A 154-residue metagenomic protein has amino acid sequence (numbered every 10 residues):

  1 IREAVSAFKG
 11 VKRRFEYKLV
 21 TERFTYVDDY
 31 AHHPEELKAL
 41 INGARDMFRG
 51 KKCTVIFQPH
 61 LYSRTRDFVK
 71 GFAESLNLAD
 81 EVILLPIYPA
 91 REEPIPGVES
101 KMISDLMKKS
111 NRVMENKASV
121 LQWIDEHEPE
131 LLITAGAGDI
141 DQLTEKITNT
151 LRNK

Functional and structural regions predicted by a protein language model:
I1-E81: Nucleotide phosphate-binding/pyrophosphate-handling subdomain across enzymes that bind or process nucleotide phosphates
H32, P59-L61, Y88-A90, A137-I140: Short glycine-rich anion-binding loops that position phosphate/pyrophosphate groups of nucleotides and phosphorylated
D46-G50, L78, K109, E126 (+2 more regions): Secondary-structure boundary motif
I56, L85, T134-A135: Short hydrophobic segments within beta-strands
R66, E93-P94, Q142-K146: Short glycine-/acidic-enriched loop or helix-start segments at secondary-structure transitions that form or flank
A73-E130: C-terminal helical cap/extension that packs against the catalytic core of soluble nucleotide-cofactor enzymes
S100-M107, K146-K154: A short, gly/pro- and small-residue-rich
A118-T150: A glycine-rich beta-strand to alpha-helix segment that forms a phosphate/ribose-binding loop at ligand/cofactor sites
